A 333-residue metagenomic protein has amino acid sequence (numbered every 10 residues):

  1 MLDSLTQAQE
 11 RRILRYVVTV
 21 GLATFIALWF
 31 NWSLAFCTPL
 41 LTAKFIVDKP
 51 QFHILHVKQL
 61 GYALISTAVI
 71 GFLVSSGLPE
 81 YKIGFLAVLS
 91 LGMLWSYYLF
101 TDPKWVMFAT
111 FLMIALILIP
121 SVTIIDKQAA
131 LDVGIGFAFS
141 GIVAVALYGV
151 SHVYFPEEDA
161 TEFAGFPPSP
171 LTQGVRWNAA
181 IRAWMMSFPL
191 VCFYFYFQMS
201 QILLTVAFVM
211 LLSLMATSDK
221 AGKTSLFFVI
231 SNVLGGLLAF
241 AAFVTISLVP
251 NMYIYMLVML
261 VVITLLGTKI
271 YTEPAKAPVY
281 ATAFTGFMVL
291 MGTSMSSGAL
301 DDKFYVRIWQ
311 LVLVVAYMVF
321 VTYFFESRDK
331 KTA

Functional and structural regions predicted by a protein language model:
M1-M107, V122-A333: Alpha-helical transmembrane segments and their membrane-interface boundaries that form or gate the permeation pathway
L99-F100, L112-P120: N-terminal first transmembrane alpha-helix
